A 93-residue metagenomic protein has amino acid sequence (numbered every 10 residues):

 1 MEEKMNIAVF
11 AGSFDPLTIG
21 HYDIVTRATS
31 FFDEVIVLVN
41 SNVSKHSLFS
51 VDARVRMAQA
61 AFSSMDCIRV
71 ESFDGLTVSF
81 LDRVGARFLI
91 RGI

Functional and structural regions predicted by a protein language model:
M1-I93: Nucleotidyltransferase catalytic core that binds NTPs
